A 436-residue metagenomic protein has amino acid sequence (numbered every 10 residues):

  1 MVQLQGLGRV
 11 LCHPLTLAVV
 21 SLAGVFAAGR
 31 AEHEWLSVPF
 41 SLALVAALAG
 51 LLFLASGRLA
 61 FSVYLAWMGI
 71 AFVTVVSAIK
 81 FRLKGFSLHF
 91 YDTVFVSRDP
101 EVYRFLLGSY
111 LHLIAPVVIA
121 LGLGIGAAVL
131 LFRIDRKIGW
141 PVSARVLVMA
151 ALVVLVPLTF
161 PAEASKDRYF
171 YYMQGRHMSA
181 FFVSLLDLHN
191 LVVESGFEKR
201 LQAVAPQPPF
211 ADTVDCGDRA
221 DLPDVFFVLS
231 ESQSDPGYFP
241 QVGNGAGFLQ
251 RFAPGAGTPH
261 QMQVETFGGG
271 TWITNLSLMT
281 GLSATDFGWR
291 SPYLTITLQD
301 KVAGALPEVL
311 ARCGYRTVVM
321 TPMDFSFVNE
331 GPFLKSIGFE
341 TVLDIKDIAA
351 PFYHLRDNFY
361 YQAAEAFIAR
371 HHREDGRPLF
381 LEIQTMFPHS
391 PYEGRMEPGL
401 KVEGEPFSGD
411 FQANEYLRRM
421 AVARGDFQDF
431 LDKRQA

Functional and structural regions predicted by a protein language model:
M1-R176: Transmembrane and membrane-interface helices of multi-pass, inner-membrane envelope-modifying transferases
V10-T16, A27-S41, L54-S62, Q207-P223 (+4 more regions): Generic structural signal for short, solvent-exposed loop/turn connectors between secondary structure elements
A23-G24, P100, L185-L188, F248-A253 (+1 more regions): Generic structural signal of hydrophobic/aromatic residues within well-ordered alpha-helices of folded domains
L42-F53, G69-F81, L201-P208, F252-Q263 (+2 more regions): Short charge-dense sequence patches
H89, A164-L186, D235, T271 (+3 more regions): Secondary-structure junction/capping motif
V96, E198, T274: Residues that flank catalytic or metal-binding motifs in active/ligand-binding sites
L158-L229, P240-Q241: Membrane-interface segments at or immediately adjacent to transmembrane helices that form the boundary between
V214-R219, F227-S230, D235-A436: Solvent-exposed soluble domains appended to multi-pass membrane proteins
